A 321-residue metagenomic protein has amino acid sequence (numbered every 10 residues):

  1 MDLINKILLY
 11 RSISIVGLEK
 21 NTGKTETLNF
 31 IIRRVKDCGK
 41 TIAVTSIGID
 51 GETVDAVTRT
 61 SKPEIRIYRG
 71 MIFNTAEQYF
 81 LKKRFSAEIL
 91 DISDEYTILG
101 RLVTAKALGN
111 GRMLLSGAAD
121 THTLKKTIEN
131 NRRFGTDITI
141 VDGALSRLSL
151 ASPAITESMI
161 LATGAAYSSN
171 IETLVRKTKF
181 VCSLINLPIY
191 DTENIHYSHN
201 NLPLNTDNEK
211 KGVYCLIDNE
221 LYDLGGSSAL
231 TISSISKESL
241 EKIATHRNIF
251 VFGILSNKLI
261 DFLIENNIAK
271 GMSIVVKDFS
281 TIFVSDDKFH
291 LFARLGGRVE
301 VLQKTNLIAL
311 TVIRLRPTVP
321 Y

Functional and structural regions predicted by a protein language model:
D2-I47, E52: Walker A (P-loop) phosphate-binding motif
L8, D37, T97, K106-L108 (+2 more regions): A generic structural signal for short, non-catalytic loop/turn and secondary-structure boundary residues
S12-E19, A105-G117: Short, basic, glycine/proline-bearing loop/turn elements
V16, T27-I31, V44-G48, V103-T104 (+4 more regions): Long, contiguous hydrophobic alpha-helical segments, chiefly transmembrane helices and signal peptides
T22-G23, G51-D55, L148-L150, S169: Short active-site-adjacent helix-start/loop capping segments
T25-T27, T53-V57, I171-E172, Y321: Short, glycine/acidic-enriched capping/hinge loops at junctions between secondary-structure elements
I31-K106: N-terminal phosphate/diphosphate-binding loop that engages ATP/GTP or pyrophosphate donors across diverse enzyme folds
D120, L124-I138, G143-Y321: Conserved catalytic-core segment of NTP-binding enzymes
